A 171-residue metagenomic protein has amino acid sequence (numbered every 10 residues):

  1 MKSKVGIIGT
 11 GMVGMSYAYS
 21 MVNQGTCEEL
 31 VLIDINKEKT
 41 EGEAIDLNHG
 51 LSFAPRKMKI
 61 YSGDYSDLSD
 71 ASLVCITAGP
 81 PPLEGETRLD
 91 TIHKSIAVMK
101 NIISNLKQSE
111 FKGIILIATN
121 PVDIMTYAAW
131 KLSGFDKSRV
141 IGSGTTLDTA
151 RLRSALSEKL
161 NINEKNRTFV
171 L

Functional and structural regions predicted by a protein language model:
M1-V5: Extreme N-terminal starter segment of soluble prokaryotic enzymes
T10-G11: Glycine-rich Rossmann-fold phosphate-binding loop(s) that bind the pyrophosphate of adenine dinucleotide cofactors
G14-M15: N-terminal Rossmann-fold NAD(P) dinucleotide-binding loop
I35-A71, E86: Conserved N-terminal Rossmann-fold NAD(P) cofactor-binding segment
A78-P80: Conserved NAD(P)H cofactor-binding loop of Rossmann-fold oxidoreductase domains
T87-R153: Rossmann-like NAD(P)(H) cofactor-binding subdomain of soluble oxidoreductases
R153-L171: Substrate/ligand-engaging "lid" and interaction regions
